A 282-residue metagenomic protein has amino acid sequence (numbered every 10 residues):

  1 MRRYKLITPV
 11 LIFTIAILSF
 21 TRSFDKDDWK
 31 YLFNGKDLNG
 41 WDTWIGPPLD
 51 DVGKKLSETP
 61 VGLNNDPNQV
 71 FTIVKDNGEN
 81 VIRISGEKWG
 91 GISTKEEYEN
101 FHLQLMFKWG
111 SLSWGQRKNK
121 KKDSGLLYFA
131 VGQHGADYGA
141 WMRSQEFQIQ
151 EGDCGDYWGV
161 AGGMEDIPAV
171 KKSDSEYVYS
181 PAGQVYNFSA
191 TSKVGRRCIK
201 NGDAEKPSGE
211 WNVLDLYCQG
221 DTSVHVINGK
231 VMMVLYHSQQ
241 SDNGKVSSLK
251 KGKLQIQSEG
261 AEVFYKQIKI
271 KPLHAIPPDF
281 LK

Functional and structural regions predicted by a protein language model:
M1-K26: Bacterial Sec-dependent N-terminal signal peptides
R22-K282: Carbohydrate-interacting regions of secretory-pathway proteins
